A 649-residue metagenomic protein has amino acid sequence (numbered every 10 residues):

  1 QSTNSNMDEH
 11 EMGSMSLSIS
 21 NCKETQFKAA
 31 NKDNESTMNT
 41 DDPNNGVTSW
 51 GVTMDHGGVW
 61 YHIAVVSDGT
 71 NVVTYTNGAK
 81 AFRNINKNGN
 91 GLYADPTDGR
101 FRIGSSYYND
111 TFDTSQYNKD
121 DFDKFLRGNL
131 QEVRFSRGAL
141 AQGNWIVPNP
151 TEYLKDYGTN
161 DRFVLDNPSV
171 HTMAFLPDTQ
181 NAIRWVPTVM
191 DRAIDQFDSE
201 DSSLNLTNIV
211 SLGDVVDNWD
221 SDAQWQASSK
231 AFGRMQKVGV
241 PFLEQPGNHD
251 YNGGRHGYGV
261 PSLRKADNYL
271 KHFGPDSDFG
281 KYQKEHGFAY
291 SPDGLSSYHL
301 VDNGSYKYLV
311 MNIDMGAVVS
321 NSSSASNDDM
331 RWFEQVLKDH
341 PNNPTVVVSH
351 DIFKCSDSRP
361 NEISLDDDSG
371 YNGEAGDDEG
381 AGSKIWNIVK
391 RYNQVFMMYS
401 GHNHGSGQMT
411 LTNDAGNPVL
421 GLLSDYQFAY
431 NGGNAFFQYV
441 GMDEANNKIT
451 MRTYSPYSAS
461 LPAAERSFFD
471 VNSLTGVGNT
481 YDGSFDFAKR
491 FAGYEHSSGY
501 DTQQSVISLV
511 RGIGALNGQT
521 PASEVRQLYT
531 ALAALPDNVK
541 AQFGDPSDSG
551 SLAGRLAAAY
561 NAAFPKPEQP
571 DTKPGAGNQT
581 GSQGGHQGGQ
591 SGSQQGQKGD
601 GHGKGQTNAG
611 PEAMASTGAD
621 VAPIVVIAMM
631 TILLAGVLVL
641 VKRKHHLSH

Functional and structural regions predicted by a protein language model:
Q1-I146, T151-K155: Extracellular glycan-associated modules
L154-A223: N-terminal active-site segment of His-dependent metallophosphoesterases
N167, N431, Q438-Y500: A short C-terminal boundary segment appended to hydrolase-like catalytic domains
D220-W332, Q408-L423, A435-G441, Y481-G483: Extended active-site neighborhood of metal-dependent phosphoesterases/phosphodiesterases
A317-M330, H340-V395: Active-site-proximal segments of metal-dependent phosphoesterases and phosphodiesterases across multiple
D368-E444: Conserved beta-sheet core of the metallophosphoesterase superfamily
G554-T617: C-terminal low-complexity, Ser/Thr- and acidic/Pro-rich disordered "stalk" regions positioned immediately N-terminal
D620-H645: A cross-kingdom C-terminal cell-surface attachment/processing module
